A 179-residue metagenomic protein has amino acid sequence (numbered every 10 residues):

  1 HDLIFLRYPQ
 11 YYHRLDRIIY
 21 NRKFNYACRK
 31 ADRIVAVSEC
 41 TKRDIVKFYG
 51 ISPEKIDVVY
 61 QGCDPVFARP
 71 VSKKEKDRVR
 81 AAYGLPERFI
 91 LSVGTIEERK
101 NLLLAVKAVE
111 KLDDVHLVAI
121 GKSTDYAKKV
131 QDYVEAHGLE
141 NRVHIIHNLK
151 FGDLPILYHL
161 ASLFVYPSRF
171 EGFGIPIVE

Functional and structural regions predicted by a protein language model:
D2-E179: Carbohydrate transferase catalytic cores enriched for Leloir-type hexosyltransferases
